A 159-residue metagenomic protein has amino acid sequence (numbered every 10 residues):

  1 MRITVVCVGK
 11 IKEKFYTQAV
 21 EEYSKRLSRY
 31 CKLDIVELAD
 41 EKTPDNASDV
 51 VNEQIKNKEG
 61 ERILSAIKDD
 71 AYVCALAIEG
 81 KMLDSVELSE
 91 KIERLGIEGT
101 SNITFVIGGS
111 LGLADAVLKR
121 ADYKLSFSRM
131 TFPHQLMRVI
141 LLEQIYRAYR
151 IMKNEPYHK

Functional and structural regions predicted by a protein language model:
M1-L27: N-terminal beta1-alpha1 ligand-phosphate binding loop
V5, C74, G108, L141: Conserved RecA-like P-loop NTPase ATPase core
V6, D34-V36: General small-molecule cofactor/ligand-binding pocket signal
I11, I78-K81, G109-G112: Short glycine-rich anion-binding loops that position phosphate/pyrophosphate groups of nucleotides and phosphorylated
C31, D70-A71, A121: Short, well-ordered alpha-helix to beta-strand connector turns
A39-S101: S-adenosyl-L-methionine/SAH cofactor-binding core of RNA-modifying enzymes
V86-S128: A mid-sequence interfacial segment
D115-K159: Structured adenosyl-cofactor binding patch, chiefly the S-adenosyl-L-methionine
